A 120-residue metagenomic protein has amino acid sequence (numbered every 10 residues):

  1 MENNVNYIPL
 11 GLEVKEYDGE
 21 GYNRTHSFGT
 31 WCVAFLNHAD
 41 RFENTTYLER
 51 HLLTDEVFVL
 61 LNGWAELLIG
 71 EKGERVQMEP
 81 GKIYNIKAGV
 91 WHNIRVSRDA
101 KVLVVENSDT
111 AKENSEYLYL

Functional and structural regions predicted by a protein language model:
M1-V33, D40, N44-L48: A short, N-terminal "cap"/entry segment at the start of jelly-roll beta-barrel domains of the cupin/DSBH fold
E2-I8, R95-L120: Double-stranded beta-helix
R24-T25, N44-L52, I69, V76 (+1 more regions): Short histidine-centered beta-strand/loop micro-motifs that create catalytic or ligand/metal-coordination sites
G29-W31, A39-E43, N62-E66, G73 (+1 more regions): Short, charged/polar surface micro-motifs in flexible loops or helix N-caps
T30-V33, T54-V57, D99-A100: Short, surface-exposed beta-edge/turn micro-motifs
H51-L67: Short, conserved beta-strand element in jelly-roll/cupin
L67-L68, I86, W91-S97, V102-V104: Short beta-strand His + acidic residue motifs that chelate non-heme Fe in jelly-roll/DSBH and cupin folds
E71-A88: Short acidic-glycine-tyrosine-enriched beta hairpin
